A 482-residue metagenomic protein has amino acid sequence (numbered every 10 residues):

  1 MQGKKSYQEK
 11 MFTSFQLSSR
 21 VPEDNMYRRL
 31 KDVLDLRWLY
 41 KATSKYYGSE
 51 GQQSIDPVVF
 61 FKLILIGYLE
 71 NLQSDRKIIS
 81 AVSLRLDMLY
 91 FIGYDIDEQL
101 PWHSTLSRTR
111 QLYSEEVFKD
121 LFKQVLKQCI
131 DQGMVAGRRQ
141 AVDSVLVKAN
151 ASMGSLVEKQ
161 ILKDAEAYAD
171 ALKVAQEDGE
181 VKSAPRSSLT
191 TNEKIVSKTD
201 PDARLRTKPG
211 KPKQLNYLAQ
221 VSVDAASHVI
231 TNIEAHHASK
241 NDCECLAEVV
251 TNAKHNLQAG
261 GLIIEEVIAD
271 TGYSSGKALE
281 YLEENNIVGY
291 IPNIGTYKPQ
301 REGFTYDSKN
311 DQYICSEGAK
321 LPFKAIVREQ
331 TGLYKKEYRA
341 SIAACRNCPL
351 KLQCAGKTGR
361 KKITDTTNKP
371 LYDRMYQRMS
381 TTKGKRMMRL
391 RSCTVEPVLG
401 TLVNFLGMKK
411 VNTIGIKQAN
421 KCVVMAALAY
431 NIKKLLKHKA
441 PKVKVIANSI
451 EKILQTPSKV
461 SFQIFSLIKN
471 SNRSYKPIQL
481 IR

Functional and structural regions predicted by a protein language model:
M1-R28: Hydrophobic alpha-helical membrane-insertion signals
G3-K4, I64, N71-L84, Y94-R482: Anion-binding and metal-coordination hotspots
Q16, L34-W38, E158, P322: Short, solvent-exposed coil/turn linker segments
S18-V21, Q52, K211: Short secondary-structure boundary/capping segments within folded domains
E23-L65, L371: Basic, short loop/linker segments at the boundary and entry of helix-turn-helix/winged-helix-like folds
M88-I92: Short amphipathic alpha-helical interface patches used for protein-protein assembly/oligomerization
